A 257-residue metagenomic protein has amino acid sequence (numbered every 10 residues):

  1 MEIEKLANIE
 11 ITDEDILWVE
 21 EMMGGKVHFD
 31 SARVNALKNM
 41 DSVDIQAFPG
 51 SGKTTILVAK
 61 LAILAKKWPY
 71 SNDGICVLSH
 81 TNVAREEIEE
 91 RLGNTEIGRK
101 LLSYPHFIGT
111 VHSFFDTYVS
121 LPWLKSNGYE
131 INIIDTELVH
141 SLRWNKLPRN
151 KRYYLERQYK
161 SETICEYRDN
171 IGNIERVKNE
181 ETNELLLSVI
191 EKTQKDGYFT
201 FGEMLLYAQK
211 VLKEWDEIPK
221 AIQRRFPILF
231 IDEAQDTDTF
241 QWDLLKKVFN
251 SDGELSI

Functional and structural regions predicted by a protein language model:
M1-L124: P-loop NTPase Walker
E2-E20, Y129-L147, Y207: Conserved P-loop NTPase motor core of helicases/translocases
I16-P49, E181-I257: Conserved helicase NTPase motor core
A65, G93-E96, W123, G172 (+5 more regions): Residue-level detector of secondary-structure transition/capping positions
H80, R99, I134, L229-F230 (+1 more regions): Short alpha-helical linear motifs
L102, W123-S188, K192-F199: ATP-hydrolysis module of ASCE/P-loop NTPase motor domains, specifically the Walker B Asp-Glu catalytic pair
Y118, E137-L138, E203: Solvent-exposed, flexible loop/coil residues
